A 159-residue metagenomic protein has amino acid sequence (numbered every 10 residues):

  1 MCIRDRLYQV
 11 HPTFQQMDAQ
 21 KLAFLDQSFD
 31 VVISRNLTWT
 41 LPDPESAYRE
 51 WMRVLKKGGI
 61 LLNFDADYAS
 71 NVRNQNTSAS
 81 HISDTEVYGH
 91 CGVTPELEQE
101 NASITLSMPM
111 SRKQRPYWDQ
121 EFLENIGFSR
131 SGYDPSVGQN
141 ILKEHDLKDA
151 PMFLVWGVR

Functional and structural regions predicted by a protein language model:
M1-D5: Conserved small/polar residues in nucleotide/adenosyl-binding loops
P12-F14: Hydrophobic/aromatic anchor residues within beta-strands of the central parallel beta-sheet of Rossmann-like
M17-V32: A short acidic, Gly/Pro-enriched loop at the edge of an enzyme's catalytic core that lines a small-molecule cofactor
V31-P44: A short SAM/SAH-binding and catalytic strip from SAM-dependent methyltransferases
E45-I60: A short glycine-rich, Lys/Arg-flanked "PGG" loop and its adjoining helix->strand segment in the class I
I60-L97: Conserved class I S-adenosyl-L-methionine
M110-Y133: Short alpha-helix
I126, K143-R159: Core SAM-dependent methyltransferase catalytic element
